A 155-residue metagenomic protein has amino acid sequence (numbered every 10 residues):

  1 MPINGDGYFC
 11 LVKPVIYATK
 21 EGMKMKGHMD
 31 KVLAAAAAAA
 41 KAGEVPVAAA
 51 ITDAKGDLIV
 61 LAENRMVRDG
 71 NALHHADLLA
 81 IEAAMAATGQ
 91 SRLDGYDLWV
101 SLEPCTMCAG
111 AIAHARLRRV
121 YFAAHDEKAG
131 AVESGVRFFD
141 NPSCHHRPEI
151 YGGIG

Functional and structural regions predicted by a protein language model:
M1-P2, D6-G7: N-terminal amphipathic/hydrophobic targeting modules at extreme N-termini, encompassing cleavable Sec/SRP-type signal
F9-A42, P104-G155: Zinc-dependent deaminase
V32, A36-A39, A49, V60 (+2 more regions): Small-residue (primarily alanine) positions within well-ordered alpha-helices, especially packing/interaction faces
V47-D53: Short beta-strand scaffold segments in enzyme catalytic cores
I59-V67: Short beta->alpha transition motifs characteristic of CBS
R68-L79: A short, polar/charged loop-to-alpha-helix boundary motif
I81-A111: Helix-adjacent hinge/juxtasegments
